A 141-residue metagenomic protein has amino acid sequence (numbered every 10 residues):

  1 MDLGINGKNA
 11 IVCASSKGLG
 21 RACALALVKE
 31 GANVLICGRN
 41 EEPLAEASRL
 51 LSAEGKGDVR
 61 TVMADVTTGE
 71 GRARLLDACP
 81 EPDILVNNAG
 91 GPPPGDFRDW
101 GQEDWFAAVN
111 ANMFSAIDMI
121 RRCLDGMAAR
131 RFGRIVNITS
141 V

Functional and structural regions predicted by a protein language model:
N9, S16-G18: Conserved glycine-rich cofactor-binding loop
A32-E46: Conserved glycine-rich Rossmann-like NAD(P)H-binding loop of the short-chain dehydrogenase/reductase
E41-E42, M63-R74, Q102: The beta1-alpha1 cofactor-binding region of Rossmann-like NAD(H)/NADP(H)-dependent oxidoreductases
A89-P93: Conserved NAD(P)H cofactor-binding loop of Rossmann-fold oxidoreductase domains
D96-R98, D104-V109: Substrate-binding pocket helix/loop in short-chain dehydrogenase/reductase
I120-R121: A short, exposed helix-loop element centered on a Lys and neighboring polar residues
S140: Residue(s) in the substrate-gating loop at a strand-loop-helix junction that position the organic substrate next
